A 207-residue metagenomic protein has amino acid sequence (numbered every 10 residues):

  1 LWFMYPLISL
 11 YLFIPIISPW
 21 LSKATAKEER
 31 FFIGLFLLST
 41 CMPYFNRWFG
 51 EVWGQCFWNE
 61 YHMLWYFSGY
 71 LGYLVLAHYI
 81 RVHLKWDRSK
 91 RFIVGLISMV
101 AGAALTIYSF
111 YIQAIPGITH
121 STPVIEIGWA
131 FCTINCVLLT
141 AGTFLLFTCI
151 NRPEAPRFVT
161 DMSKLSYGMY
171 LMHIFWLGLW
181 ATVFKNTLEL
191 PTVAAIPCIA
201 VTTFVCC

Functional and structural regions predicted by a protein language model:
L1-K85: Hydrophobic alpha-helical segments with transmembrane-like composition
W2, R30-L35, W65, G69 (+7 more regions): Alpha-helical transmembrane segments of integral membrane proteins
Y5-S9, F13, L38-G50, S68 (+2 more regions): Kinked, hydrophobic transmembrane alpha-helices enriched for aromatic residues and small/kink-inducing positions
P19-E28, R81-V94, L146-D161: Membrane-interface junctions at the ends of membrane-embedded or membrane-associated helices
G34-F45, G95-I112, T140-L145, I199-C207: Hydrophobic core of alpha-helical transmembrane segments in multi-pass integral membrane proteins
L64-G128: Aromatic-anchored, glycine/proline-accented short structural segments that stabilize local strand-turns or short
Y111-C207: Alpha-helical transmembrane segments of multi-pass integral membrane proteins
